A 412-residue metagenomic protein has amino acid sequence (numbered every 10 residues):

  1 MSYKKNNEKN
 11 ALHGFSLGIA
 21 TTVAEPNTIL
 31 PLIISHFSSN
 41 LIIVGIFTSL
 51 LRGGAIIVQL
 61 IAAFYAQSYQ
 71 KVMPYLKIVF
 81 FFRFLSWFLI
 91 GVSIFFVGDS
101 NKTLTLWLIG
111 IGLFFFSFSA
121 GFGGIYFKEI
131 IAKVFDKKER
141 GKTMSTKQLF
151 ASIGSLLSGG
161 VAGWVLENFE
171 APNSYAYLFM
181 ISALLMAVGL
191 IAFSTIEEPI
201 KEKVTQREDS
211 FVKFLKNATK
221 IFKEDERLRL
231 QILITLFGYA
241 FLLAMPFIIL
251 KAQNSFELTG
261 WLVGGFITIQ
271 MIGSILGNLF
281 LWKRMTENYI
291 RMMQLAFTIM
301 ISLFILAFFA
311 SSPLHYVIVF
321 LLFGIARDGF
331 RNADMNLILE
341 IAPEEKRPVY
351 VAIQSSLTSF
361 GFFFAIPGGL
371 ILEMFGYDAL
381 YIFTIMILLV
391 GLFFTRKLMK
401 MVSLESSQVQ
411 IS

Functional and structural regions predicted by a protein language model:
M1-I57, A62, A66, M73 (+3 more regions): Helix-loop boundary and gating motifs at the non-cytosolic
M1-K4, I200-L233, S412: Juxtamembrane intracellular "pre-TM" segments in multi-pass secondary transporters
P31-H36, F64-Q67, G91-D99, S155-L178 (+1 more regions): Transmembrane alpha-helix termini and helix-breaking/packing motifs in multi-pass membrane transporters
L41-I42, K137-T146, G260, E344-Q354: Loop-to-transmembrane helix entry/capping segments in MFS-fold secondary transporters and related SLC/MFSD carriers
V58-P74, L166, L276-Y289, L372-E373: Helix-to-loop junctions at the C-terminal end of transmembrane segments in multipass secondary transporters
P74-I90, R291-L306, I385: Structural signature of the two symmetry-related core transmembrane helices
V92-I111, F308-F320: Helix-loop junctions at membrane interfaces in 12-TM secondary transporters
A120-F135, G329-A342: Intracellular juxtamembrane helix-capping segments at the cytosolic ends of symmetry-related transmembrane helices
